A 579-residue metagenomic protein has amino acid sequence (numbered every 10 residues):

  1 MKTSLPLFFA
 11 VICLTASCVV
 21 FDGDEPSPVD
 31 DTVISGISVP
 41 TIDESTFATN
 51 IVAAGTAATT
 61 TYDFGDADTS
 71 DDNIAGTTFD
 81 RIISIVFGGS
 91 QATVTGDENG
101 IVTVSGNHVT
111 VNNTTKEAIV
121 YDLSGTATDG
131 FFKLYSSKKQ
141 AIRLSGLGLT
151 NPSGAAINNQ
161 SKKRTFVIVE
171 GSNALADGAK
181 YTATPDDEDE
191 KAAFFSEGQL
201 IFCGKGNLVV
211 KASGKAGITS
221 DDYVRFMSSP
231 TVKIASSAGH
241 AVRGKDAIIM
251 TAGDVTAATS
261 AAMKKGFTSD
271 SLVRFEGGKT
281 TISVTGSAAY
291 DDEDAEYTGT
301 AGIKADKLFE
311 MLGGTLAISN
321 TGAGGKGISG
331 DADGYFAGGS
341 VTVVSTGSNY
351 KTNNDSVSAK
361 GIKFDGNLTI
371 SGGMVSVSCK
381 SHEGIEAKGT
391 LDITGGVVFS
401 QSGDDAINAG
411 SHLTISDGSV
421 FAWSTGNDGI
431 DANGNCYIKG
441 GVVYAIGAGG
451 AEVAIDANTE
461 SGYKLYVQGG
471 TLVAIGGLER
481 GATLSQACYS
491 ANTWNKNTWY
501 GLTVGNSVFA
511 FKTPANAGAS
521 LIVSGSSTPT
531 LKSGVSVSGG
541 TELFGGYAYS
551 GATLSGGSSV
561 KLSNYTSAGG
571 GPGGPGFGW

Functional and structural regions predicted by a protein language model:
K2-F9: Sec-dependent signal peptide recognition, specifically the positively charged N-region followed immediately by
A10-V11, G23: Generic detector of N-terminal low-structure segments
L14-S17: C-terminal motif of bacterial Sec signal peptides marking the signal peptidase cleavage site
V19-W579: A composition-driven surface/loop motif
